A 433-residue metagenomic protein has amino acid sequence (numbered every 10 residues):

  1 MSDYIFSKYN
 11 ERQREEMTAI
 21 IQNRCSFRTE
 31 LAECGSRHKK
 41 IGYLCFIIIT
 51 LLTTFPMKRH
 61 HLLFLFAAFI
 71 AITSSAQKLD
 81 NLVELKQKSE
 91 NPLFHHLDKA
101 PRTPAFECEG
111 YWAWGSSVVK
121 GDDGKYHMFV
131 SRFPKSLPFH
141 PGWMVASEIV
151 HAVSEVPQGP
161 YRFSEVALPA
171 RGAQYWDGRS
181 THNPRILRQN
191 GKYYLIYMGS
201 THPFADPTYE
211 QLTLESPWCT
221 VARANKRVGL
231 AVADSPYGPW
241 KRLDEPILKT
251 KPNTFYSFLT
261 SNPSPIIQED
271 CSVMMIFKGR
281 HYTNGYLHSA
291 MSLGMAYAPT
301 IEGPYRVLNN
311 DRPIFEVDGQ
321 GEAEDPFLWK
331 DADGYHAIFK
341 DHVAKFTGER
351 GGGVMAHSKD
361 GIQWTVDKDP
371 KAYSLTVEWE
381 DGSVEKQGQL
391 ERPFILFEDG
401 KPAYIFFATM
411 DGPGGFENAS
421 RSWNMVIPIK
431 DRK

Functional and structural regions predicted by a protein language model:
M1, C25-F27, A32-K78: Bacterial Sec-dependent N-terminal signal peptides
I5, S26, C45, T54 (+6 more regions): Intrinsic disorder/low-structure terminal segments
N10-E11, L63, A68, W176 (+2 more regions): Residues at the start of alpha-helices and the adjacent loop-to-helix junctions
R14-E15, S26: Intrinsically disordered, low-complexity segments enriched in serine/proline and basic residues
I20-I21, L31-C34, F69-T73, V156 (+2 more regions): Short stretches within intrinsically disordered, low-complexity N-terminal or propeptide regions
Q77-K433: Carbohydrate-active catalytic/glycan-binding domains of CAZyme proteins, especially the secreted or lumenal ectodomains
